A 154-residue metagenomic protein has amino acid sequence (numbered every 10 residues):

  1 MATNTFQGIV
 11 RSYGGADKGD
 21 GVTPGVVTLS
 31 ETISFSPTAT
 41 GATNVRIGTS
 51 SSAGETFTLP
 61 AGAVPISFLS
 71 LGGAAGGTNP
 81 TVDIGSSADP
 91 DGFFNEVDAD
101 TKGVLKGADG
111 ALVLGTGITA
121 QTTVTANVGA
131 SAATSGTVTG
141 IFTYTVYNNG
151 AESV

Functional and structural regions predicted by a protein language model:
A2-V154: Surface-exposed, low-hydrophobicity beta-strand/loop segments enriched in small/polar/acidic residues
